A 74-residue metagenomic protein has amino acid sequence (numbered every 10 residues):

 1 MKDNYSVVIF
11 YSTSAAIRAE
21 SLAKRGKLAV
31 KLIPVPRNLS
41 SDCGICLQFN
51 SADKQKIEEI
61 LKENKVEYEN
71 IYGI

Functional and structural regions predicted by a protein language model:
M1-D3: Short, Lys/Arg-enriched, disordered terminal segments
Y5, G44, Y72-I74: Short, exposed beta-strand "edge-strand" segments with a Pro/Gly-rich flavor and a Y/T-containing core
V7-F10: A short beta-strand micro-motif
T13, I17, L22, A29-F49: Amphipathic, hydrophobic secondary-structure cores in small proteins
A19-L22, G26-L28, K56, I60-N64: Generic non-transmembrane alpha-helical segments
Q48-I74: C-terminal structural segments of small proteins and small subunits
